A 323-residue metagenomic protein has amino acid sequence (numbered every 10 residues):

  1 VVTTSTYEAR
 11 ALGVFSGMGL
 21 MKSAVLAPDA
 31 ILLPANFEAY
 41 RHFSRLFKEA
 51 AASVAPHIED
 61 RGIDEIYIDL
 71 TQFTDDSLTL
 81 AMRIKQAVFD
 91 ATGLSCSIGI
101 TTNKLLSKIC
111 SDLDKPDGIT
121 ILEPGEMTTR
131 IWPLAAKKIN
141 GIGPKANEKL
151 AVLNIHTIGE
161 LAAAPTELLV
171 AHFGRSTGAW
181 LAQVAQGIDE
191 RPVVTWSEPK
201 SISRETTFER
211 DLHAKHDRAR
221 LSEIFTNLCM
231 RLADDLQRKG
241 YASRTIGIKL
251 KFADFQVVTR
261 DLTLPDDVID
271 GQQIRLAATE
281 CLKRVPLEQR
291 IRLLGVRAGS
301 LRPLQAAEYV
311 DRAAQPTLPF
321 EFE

Functional and structural regions predicted by a protein language model:
V1-I63: Residues that scaffold, gate, or flank divalent-cation-dependent active/transport sites
V2-S5, L106-D114, V193-W196: Short acidic, glycine/serine/threonine-rich loops at helix termini
R41, R45-C96: Hydrophobic alpha-helical hairpins/lids featuring a short glycine-rich hinge
R61-E65, T101-K104, Y241-T245, I291-L293: Short Gly/Ser/Thr- and Asp/Glu-enriched loop/turn motifs at secondary-structure junctions
T71, T101-N103, K251, R297-L301: Short loop/turn motifs enriched for small/polar and acidic residues
D76-K137: Long, highly charged, low-complexity intrinsically disordered interaction regions that mediate electrostatic DNA/RNA
I131, K138, A146, A151-L293 (+1 more regions): DNA-contacting surface of Y-family translesion DNA polymerases
